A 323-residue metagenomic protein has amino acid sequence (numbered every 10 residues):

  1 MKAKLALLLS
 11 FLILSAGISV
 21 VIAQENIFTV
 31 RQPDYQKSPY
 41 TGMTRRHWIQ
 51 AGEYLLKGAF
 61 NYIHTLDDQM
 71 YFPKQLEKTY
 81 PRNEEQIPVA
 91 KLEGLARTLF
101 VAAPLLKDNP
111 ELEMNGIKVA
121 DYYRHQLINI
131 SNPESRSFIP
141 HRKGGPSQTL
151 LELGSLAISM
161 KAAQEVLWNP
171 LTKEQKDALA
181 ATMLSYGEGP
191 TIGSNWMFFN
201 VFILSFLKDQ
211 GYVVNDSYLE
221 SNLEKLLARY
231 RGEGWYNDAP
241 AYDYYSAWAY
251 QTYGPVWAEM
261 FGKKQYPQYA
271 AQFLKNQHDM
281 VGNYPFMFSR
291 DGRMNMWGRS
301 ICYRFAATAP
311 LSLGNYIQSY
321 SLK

Functional and structural regions predicted by a protein language model:
M1-E25: Bacterial Sec-dependent N-terminal signal peptides
Q24-E93, D121, H125: Low-complexity, Ser/Thr/Pro/Gly-enriched N-terminal "stalk/linker" regions
F60, H64, L99-K107: Short amphipathic alpha-helical segments enriched in leucine
K78-Q86, P104-D108, S137-H141: Glycine-/proline-rich flexible loop or hinge segments
K91-L92, F100-L105, G116-H278, G282 (+1 more regions): Aromatic-lined, polymer-binding surfaces characteristic of secreted/periplasmic polysaccharide-degrading enzymes
A96: Short amphipathic alpha-helical segment that frequently serves as the phosphate-/nucleotide-binding helix
N315-K323: Extended polysaccharide-engagement surfaces of secreted carbohydrate-active enzymes
